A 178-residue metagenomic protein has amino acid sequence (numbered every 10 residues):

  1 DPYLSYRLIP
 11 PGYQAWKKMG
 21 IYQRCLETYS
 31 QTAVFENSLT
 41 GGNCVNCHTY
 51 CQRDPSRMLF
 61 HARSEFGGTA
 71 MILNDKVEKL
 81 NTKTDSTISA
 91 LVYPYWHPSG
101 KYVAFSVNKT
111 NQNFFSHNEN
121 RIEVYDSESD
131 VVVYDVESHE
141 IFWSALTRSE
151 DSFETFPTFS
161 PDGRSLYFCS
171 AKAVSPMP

Functional and structural regions predicted by a protein language model:
P2, T40-G42, T49-R57, H61-A62 (+3 more regions): Blade-terminus and WD-like Trp-Asp/Gly-His loop motifs, strongest in beta-propeller folds
P2, V77-K101, V107-D130, W143-R148: Asp-box/WD-like beta-propeller blade repeats and closely related beta-sheet repeat scaffolds
L4-W16, M71, F105-D126, C169-P178: Short, conserved, GDST-rich strand-edge loop motifs in beta-rich repeat architectures
I9-T32: Blade/loop signatures of beta-propeller domains
K18, F66, D126-D130: A detector of repeated loop/turn-to-beta-strand junctions in beta-rich toroidal repeat architectures
E27-N43, I72-A90, Y134-F153: Multi-bladed beta-propeller domains
S64-G67, T110: Loop/turn residues immediately N-terminal
Y93, S106-N113, I141-E150, T155-P161 (+2 more regions): Short, conserved micro-motifs composed of acidic
